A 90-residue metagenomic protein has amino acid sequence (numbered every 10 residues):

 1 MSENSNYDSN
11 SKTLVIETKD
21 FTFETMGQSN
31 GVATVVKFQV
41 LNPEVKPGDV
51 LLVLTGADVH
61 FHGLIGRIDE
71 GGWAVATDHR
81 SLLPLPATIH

Functional and structural regions predicted by a protein language model:
M1-F21: N-terminal helix initiation/capping motif
E17-A33: Short, basic/aromatic beta-hairpin or loop at an interaction surface
A33-L41: Short alpha-helix capping/helix-loop boundary micro-motifs
V40-T55: Short coil-to-beta transition motif at edge beta-strands of beta-rich domains
G56-H60: Short, charged beta-turn/beta-strand-edge "cap" motif at the junction between a beta-strand and an adjacent loop
F61-I68: Short beta-strand-centered aromatic/proline hotspots
E70-L82: Short, solvent-exposed secondary-structure boundary/capping segments
L83-H90: A short macromolecule-binding patch
